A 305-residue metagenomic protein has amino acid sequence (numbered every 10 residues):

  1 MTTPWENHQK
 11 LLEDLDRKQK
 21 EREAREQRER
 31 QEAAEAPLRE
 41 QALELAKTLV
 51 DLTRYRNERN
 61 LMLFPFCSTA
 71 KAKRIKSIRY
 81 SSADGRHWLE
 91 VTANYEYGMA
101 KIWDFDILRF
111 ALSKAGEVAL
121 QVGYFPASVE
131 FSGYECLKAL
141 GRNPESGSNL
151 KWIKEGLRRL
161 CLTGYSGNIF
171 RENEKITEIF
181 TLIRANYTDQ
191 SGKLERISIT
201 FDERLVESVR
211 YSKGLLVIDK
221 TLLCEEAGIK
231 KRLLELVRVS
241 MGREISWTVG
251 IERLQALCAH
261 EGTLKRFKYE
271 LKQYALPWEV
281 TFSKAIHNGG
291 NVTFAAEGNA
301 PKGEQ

Functional and structural regions predicted by a protein language model:
M1-Q305: Charged, alpha-helix-forming regions
